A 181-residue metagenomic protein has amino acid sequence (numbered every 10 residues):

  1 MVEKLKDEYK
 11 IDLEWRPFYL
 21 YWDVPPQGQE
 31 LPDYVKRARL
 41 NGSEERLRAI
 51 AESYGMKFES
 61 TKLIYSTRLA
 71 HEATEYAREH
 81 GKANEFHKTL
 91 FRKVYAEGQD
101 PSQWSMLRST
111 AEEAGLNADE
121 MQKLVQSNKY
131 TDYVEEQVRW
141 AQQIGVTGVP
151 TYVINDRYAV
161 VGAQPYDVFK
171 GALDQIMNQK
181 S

Functional and structural regions predicted by a protein language model:
M1-E97: Structural alpha/beta surface segment adjacent to cysteine/selenocysteine redox centers across thiol/disulfide enzymes
M1-I11, W15, E75-S181: C-terminal cap of thioredoxin/glutaredoxin-like
